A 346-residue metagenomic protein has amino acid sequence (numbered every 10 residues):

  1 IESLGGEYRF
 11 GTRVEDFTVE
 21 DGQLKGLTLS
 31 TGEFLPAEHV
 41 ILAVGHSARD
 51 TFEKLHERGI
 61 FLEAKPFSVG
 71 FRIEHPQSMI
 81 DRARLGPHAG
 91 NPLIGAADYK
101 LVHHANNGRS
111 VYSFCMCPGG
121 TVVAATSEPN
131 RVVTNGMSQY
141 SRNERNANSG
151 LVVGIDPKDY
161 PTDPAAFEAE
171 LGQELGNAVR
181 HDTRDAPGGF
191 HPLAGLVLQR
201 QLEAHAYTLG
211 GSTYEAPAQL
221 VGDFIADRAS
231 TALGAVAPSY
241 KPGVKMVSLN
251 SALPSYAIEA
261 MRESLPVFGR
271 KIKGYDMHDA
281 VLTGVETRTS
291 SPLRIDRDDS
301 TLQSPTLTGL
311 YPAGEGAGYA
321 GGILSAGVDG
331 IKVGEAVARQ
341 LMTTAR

Functional and structural regions predicted by a protein language model:
I1-R346: Residues forming the flavin
